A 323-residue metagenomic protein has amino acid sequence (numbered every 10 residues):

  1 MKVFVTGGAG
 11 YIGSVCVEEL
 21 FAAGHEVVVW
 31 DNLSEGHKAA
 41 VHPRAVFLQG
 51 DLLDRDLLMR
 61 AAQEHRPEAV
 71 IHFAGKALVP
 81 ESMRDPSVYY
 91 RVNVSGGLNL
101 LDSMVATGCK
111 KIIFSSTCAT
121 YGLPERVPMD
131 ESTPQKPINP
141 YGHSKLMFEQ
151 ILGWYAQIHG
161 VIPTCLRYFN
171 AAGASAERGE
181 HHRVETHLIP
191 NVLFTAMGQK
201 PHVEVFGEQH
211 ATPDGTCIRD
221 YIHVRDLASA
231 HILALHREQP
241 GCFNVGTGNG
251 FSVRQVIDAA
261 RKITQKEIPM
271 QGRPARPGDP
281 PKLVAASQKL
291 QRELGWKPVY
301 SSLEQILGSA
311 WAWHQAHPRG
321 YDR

Functional and structural regions predicted by a protein language model:
M1-A171: N-terminal Rossmann-like NAD(P)+-binding domain of SDR-like oxidoreductases, especially those catalyzing
A39-V41, E125-V127, A176-E180, C217-I218 (+1 more regions): Short aromatic-enriched loop/helix-cap "lid" or pocket-rim segments at secondary-structure transitions that line
L52, P134, N170-G173, E208-H210 (+1 more regions): Residues that form or immediately flank small-molecule/cofactor binding pockets and catalytic motifs
V79-S82, A174-G179, P213-G215: A short acidic, helix-capping loop that chelates divalent metal ions and anchors anionic groups
Y90, I138-L146, H182-P190, D220-Y221: Short-chain dehydrogenase/reductase
V105, W154-Y155, L188-I189, F194-A196: Basic phosphate/pyrophosphate-binding loop/patch that engages nucleotide-derived ligands
N191, M197-R323: C-terminal substrate-binding subdomain of Rossmann-fold SDR/epimerase-dehydratase oxidoreductases
